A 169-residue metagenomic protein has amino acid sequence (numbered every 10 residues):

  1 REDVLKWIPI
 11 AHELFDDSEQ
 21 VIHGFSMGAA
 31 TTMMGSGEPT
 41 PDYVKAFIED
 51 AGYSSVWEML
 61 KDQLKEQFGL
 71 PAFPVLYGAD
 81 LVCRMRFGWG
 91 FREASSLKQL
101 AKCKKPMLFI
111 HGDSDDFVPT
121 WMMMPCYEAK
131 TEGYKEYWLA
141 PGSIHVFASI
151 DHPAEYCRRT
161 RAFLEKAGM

Functional and structural regions predicted by a protein language model:
R1-F15: Alpha/beta-hydrolase active-site loop
L14-S26: Alpha/beta-hydrolase fold nucleophile elbow
M34-W89: Hydrolase active-site cap/lid region
S96, K105, P119-E128: Short alpha-helix in the alpha/beta-hydrolase fold that links the catalytic acid
C103-K104, F109-H111, D115: Short beta-strand/loop motif that positions the catalytic acidic residue of the alpha/beta-hydrolase fold
S114-V118, V146-F147: Acidic catalytic loop of the alpha/beta-hydrolase fold
E128-V146: Catalytic histidine neighborhood in serine/cysteine hydrolases with alpha/beta-hydrolase-type architecture
S143-C157: Catalytic histidine-centered segment of alpha/beta-hydrolase-like enzymes
